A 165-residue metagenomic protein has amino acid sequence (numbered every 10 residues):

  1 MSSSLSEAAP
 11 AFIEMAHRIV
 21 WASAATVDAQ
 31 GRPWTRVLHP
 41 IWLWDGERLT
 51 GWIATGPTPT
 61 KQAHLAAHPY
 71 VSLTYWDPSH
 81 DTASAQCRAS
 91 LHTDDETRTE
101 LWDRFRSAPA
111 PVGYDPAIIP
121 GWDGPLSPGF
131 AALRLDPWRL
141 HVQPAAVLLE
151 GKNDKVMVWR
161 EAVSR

Functional and structural regions predicted by a protein language model:
M1-S23: Extreme N-terminal tail/first-helix region
S2-S3, S84-R165: Charged, gly/pro-rich active-site loop segments
A8-P10, L38, T58, P120: A generic local structural motif
I19-P57, A63-L65, V71-W76, T82-S90: Short beta-strand segments
V20-W21, Y70, A110, L140: Generic structural signal for secondary-structure transition and capping sites
T26-D28, W76-P78, V112-P120: A short, aromatic/hydrophobic, helix- or strand-capping loop or linear motif that either lines the entrance/gate
A66-V71, D103, S107: Short, intrinsically disordered, mixed-charge
